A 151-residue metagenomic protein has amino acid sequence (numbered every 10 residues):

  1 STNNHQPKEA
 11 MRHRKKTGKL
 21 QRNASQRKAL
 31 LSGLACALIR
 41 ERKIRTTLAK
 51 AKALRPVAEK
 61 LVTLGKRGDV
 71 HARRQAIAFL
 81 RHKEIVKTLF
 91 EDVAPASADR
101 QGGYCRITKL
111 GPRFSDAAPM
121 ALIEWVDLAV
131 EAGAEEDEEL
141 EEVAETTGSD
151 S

Functional and structural regions predicted by a protein language model:
S1-N3: Intrinsic disorder/low-complexity segments
P7-D150: Structured, basic alpha/beta domains of bacterial-type, RNA-associated proteins
